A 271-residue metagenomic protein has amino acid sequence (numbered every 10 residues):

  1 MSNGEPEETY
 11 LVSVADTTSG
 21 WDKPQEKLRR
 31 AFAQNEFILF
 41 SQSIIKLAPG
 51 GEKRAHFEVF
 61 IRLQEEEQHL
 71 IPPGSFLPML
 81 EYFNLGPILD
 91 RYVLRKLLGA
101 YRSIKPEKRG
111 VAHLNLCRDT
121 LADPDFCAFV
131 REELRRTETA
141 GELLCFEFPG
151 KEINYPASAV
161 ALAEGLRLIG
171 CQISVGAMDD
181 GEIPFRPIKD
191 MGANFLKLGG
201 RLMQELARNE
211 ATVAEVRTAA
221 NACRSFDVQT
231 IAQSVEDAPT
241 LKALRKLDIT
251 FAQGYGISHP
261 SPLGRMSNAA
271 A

Functional and structural regions predicted by a protein language model:
M1-W21, A31, Q42, R62 (+4 more regions): EAL-family c-di-GMP phosphodiesterase catalytic domain
W21, Q34-F40, P87, R109: PAS/PAS-like sensory domains
P24, M79-L80, V93-Y101, V130 (+3 more regions): Structural preference for long, well-ordered alpha-helical segments in enzyme cores
I38-P78, N194-L196: A short, well-structured catalytic beta-strand-centered motif of the EAL phosphodiesterase domain for c-di-GMP
R54-F57, L85-S158, S234: Catalytic core of bacterial c-di-GMP phosphodiesterases, primarily the EAL and HD-GYP domains, capturing alpha-helical
A128-E132, V160-A161, E210-R217: Charged helix-capping and loop-helix junction motifs
